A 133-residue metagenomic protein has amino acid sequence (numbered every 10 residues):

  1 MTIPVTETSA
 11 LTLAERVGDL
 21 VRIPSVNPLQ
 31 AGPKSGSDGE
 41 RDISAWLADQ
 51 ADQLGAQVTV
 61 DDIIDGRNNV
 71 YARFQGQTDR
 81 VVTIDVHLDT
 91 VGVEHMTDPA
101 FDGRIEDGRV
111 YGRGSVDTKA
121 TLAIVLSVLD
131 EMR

Functional and structural regions predicted by a protein language model:
T2-S115, M132: Acidic/His- and Gly-rich active-site-bordering loop/insert found across diverse amide/peptide-bond hydrolases
V110, T118-R133: Acidic/histidine-rich catalytic neighborhood of metal-dependent amide-processing enzymes
